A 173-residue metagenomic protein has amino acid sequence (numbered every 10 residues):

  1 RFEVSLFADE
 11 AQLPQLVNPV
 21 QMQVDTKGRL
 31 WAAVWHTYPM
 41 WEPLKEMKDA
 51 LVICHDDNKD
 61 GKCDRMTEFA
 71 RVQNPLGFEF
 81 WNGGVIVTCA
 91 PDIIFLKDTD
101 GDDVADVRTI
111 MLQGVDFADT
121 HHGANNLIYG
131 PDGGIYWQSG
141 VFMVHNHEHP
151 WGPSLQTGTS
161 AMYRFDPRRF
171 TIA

Functional and structural regions predicted by a protein language model:
R1-A173: Beta-propeller blade termini and top-face loops
